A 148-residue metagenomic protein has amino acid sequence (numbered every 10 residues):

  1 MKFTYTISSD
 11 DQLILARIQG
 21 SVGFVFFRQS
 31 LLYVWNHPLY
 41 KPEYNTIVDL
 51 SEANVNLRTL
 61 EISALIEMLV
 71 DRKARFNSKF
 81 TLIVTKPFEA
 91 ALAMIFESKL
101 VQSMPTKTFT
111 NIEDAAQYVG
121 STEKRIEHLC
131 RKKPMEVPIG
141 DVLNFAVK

Functional and structural regions predicted by a protein language model:
M1-K148: Amphipathic, Lys/Arg-enriched alpha-helical "gate/interface" segment within cytosolic domains that mediates
